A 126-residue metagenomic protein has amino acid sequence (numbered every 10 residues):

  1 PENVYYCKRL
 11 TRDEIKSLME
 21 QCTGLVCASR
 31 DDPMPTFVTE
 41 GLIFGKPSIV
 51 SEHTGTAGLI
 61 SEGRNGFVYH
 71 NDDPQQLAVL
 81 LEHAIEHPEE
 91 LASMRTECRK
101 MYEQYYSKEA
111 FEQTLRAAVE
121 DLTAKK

Functional and structural regions predicted by a protein language model:
P1-L10: Nucleotide-activated donor-binding/catalytic signature segment of Leloir-type glycosyltransferases, i.e., the conserved
K16, P35, T39-I43, A57-G58 (+1 more regions): Short alpha-helical segment that forms part of, or immediately flanks, the ligand-binding pocket in carbohydrate-active
S17-C22: Short alpha-helical donor nucleotide-sugar binding micro-motif in glycosyltransferases
L25-V26: A short hydrophobic beta-strand element within the catalytic core of glycosyltransferases that build diverse glycans
R30: Aromatic "clamp/platform" in nucleotide-sugar-dependent glycosyltransferases that forms part of the donor/acceptor
P47-V50: Short hydrophobic beta-strand element within catalytic cores of glycosyltransferases and related nucleotide-activated
E62-G63, F67-P74, H83-P88: Conserved acidic donor-binding segment of nucleotide-sugar-dependent glycosyltransferases
Q76, H83, E90-Y105: A short, well-ordered alpha-helix in the C-terminal region of glycosyltransferases
